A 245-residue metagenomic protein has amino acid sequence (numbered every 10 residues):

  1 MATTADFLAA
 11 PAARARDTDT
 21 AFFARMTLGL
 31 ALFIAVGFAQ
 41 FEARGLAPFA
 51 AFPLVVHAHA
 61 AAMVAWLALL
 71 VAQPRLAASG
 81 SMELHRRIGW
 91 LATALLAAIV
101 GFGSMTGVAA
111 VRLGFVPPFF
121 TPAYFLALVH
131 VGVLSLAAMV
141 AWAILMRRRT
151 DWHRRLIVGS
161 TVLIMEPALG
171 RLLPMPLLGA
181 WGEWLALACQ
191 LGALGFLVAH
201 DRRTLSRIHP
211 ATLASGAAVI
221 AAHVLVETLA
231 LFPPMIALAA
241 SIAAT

Functional and structural regions predicted by a protein language model:
A2-T245: Alpha-helical membrane insertion/targeting regions
